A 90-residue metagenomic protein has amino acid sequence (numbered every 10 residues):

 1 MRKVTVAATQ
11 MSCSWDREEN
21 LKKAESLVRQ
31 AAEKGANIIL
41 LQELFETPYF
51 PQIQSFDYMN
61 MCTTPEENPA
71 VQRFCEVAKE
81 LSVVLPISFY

Functional and structural regions predicted by a protein language model:
R2-W15: Active-site-proximal beta-strand elements of phosphoester/diester hydrolases
R17, R29-Y90: Cys-nucleophile CN-hydrolase/nitrilase-fold catalytic domain and related Cys-dependent amidase chemistry that acts on
N20: Substrate/cofactor-recognition hotspot
A24-E25: Divalent metal-dependent phosphoesterase catalytic cores across multiple superfamilies
